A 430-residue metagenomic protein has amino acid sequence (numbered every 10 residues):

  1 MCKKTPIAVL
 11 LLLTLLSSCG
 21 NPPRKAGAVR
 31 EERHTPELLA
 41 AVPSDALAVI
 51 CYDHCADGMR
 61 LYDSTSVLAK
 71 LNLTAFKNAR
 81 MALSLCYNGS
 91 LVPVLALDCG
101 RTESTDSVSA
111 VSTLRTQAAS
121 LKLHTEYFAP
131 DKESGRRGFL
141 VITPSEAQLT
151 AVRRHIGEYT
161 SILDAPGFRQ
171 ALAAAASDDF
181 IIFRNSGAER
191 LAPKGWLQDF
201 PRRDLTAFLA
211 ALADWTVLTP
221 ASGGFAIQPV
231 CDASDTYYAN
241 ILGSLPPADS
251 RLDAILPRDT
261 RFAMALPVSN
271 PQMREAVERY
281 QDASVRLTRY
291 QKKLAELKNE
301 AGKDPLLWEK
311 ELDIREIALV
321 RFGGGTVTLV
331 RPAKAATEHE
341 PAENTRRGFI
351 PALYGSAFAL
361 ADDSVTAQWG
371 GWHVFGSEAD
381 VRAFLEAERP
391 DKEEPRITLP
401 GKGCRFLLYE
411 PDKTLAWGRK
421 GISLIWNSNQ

Functional and structural regions predicted by a protein language model:
M1-I7: Bacterial N-terminal signal peptides that target proteins for export
L15-S18: C-terminal motif of bacterial Sec signal peptides marking the signal peptidase cleavage site
G20-G27: Bacterial lipoprotein signal-peptidase II cleavage site
A28-T35, P43: N-terminal, polar/Ser/Thr-rich
E31-H34, G167-A276, L399-Q430: Leucine-rich, highly hydrophobic segment in Treponema pallidum outer-membrane-associated proteins
A40-L73: Post-signal-peptide N-terminal segment of Sec-exported extracytoplasmic proteins
I50, A75-A174, W308-L399: Single conserved position on a long alpha-helix in the C-terminal lobe of the eukaryotic protein kinase
C55-D63, R261-K298: Predominantly extracellular/luminal regions of secreted and cell-surface proteins, especially disulfide-bonded
